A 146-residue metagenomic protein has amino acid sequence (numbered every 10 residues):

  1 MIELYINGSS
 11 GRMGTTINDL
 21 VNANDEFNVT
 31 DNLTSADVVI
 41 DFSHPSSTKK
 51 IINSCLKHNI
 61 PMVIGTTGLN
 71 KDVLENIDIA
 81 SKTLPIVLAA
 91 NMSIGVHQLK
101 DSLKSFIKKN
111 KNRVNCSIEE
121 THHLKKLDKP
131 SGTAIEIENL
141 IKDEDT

Functional and structural regions predicted by a protein language model:
M1-Y5: Extreme N-terminal starter segment of soluble prokaryotic enzymes
I6-D19: N-terminal Rossmann NAD(P)H-binding glycine-rich loop of SDR-like oxidoreductase domains
D25-A36: Short acidic low-complexity segments
V39-I40: N-terminal Rossmann-like NAD(P) cofactor-binding module of classical short-chain dehydrogenase/reductase
S46-N53, T66-L88, I94-F106: Rossmann-fold NAD(P)-binding glycine/threonine-rich loop
L56: Anion (oxyanion) recognition and catalysis
P61, P85-V87, S117: Proline-centered loop/turn at the N-terminus of a beta-strand
Q98-S102, F106-T146: Conserved anion/nucleotide-ligand pocket segment
